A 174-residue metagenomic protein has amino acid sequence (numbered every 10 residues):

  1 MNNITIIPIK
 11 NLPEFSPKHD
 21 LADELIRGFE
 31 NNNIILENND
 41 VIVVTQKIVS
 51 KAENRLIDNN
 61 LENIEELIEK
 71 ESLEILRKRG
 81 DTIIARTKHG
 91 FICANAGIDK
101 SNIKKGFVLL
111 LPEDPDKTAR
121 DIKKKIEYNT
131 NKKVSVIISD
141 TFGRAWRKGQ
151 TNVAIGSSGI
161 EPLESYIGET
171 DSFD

Functional and structural regions predicted by a protein language model:
N2-N60: N-terminal, positively charged regions that mediate nucleic acid binding
N2-P13, Q46, L56-G106, L110 (+2 more regions): A structural signal for small-residue-enriched, beta-sheet-centric alpha/beta enzyme cores and oligomeric scaffold folds
H19-I34, E113-T130: Phosphate-interacting basic helix/loop segments used at nucleotide- and nucleic-acid interfaces
V41, R120, V134: Short alpha-helical basic/polar micro-motif
